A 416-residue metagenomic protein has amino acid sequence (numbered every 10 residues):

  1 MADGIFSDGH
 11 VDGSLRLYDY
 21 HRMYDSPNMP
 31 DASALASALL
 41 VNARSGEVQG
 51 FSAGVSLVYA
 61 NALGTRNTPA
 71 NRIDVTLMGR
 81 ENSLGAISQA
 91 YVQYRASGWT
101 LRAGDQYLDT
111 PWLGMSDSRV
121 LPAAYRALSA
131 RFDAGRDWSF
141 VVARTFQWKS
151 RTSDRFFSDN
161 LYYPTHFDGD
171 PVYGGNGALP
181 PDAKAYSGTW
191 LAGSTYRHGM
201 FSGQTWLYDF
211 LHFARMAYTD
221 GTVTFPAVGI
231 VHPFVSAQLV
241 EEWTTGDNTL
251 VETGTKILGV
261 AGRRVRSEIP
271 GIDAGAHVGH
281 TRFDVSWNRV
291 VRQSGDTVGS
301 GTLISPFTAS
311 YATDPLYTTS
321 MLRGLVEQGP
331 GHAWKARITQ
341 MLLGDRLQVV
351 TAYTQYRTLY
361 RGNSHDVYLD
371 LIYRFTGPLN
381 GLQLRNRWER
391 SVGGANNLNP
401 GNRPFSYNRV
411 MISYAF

Functional and structural regions predicted by a protein language model:
M1-L108, Q340, A352, D366 (+2 more regions): Beta-barrel outer-membrane channel/assembly domains of diderm bacteria
S7, S33-S37, L84-S88, P122-R126 (+7 more regions): Residues that define the transmembrane beta-barrel architecture of outer-membrane proteins
G13, L39-S45, A90-Y94, L128-A134 (+8 more regions): Residues on the lipid-exposed face of transmembrane beta-strands in outer-membrane beta-barrel proteins
L15-D19, L101-M115, F140-V142, A192 (+6 more regions): Transmembrane beta-strand segments that form the barrel wall of outer-membrane beta-barrel proteins
A43-R72, L77-S158, S194-F201, A276 (+1 more regions): Outer membrane beta-barrel
Q49-A53, G98-R102, D137-F140, K149 (+5 more regions): Repeated loop/turn-to-beta-strand initiation elements of outer-membrane beta-barrel proteins
W138-A192, I230-T308, L384-A415: Outer-membrane beta-barrel translocator/channel fold
H280-R374: C-terminal structural cap/anchor segments
